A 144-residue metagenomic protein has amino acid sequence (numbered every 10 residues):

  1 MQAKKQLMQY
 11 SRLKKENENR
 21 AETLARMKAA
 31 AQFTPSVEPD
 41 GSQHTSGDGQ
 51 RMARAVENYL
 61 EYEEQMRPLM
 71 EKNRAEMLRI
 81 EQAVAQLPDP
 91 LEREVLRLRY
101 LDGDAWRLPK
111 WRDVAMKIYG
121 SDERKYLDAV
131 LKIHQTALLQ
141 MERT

Functional and structural regions predicted by a protein language model:
M1-Q86, G120, K132-Q135, L139-T144: N-terminal interaction/assembly modules
A25, Q32, V95, K110-W111: Residue-level detector of alpha-helical recognition elements and their boundaries
D89-W106: Short amphipathic alpha helix immediately N-terminal
L91, P109-K110, K125: Alpha-helix N-cap and coil->helix boundary residues
D102-Y119: Short, charged amphipathic recognition helices of the HTH superfamily and cognate SANT/SANTA-like modules
E123-L131: Helix-turn-helix DNA-binding helix
